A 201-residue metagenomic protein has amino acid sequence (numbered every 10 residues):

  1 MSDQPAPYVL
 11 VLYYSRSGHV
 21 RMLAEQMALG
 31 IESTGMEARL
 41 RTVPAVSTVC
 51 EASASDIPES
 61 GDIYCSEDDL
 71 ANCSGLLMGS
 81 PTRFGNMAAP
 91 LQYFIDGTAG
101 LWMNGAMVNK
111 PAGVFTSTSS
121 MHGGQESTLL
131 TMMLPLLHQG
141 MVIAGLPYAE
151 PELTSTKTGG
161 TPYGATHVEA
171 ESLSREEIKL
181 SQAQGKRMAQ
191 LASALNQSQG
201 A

Functional and structural regions predicted by a protein language model:
M1-A106, H167-A201: N-terminal beta1-alpha1-beta2 submodule of the flavodoxin-like/Rossmannoid cofactor-binding fold
Y13, S74, S80, N104 (+4 more regions): Short, flexible coil/turn micro-motifs enriched in small/turn-prone residues
H19, L76, S80, N86 (+6 more regions): Gly/Ser/Thr-rich helix-start
S53-S55, T154-T166: Short, flexible, mixed-charge acidic loops at enzyme active sites
N104, E126, M132, P162-Y163 (+1 more regions): Short, charged/polar low-complexity linear motifs in solvent-exposed/disordered segments
V108-K157: Short, glycine-/small-residue-rich phosphate/pyrophosphate-handling segment
S117-M121, P162-L173: Phosphate-binding/catalytic loops
